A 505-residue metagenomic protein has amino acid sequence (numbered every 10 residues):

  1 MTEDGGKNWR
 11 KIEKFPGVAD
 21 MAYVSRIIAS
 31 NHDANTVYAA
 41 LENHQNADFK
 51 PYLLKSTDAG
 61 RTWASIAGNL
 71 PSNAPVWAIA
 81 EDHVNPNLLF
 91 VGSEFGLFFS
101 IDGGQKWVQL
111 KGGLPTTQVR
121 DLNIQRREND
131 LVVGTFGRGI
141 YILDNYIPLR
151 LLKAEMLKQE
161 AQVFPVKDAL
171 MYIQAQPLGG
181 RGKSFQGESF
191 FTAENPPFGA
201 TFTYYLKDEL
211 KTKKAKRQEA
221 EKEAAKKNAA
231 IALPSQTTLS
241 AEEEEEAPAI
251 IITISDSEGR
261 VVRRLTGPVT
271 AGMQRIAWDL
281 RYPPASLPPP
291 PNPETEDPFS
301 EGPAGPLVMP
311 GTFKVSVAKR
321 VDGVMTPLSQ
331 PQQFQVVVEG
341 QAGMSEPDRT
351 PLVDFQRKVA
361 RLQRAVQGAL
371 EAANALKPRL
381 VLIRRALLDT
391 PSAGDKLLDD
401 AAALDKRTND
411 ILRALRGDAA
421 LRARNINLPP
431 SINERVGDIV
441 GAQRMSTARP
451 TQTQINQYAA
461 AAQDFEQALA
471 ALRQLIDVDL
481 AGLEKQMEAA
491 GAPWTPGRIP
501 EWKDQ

Functional and structural regions predicted by a protein language model:
M1-F190, P197-A200, K207-E209: Beta-propeller blade termini and top-face loops
V37-P51, K211-S240, P291-G302: Short, conserved, GDST-rich strand-edge loop motifs in beta-rich repeat architectures
K106-V108, E258-L265: Surface-exposed loop/edge segments in extracytoplasmic proteins
L149-P177, M325-R364: Low-complexity, Pro/Ser/Thr- and charge-rich linker/hinge segments at domain boundaries
Q176-A249, R275, D348-Q363: Contiguous beta-strand segments within globular domains
I252, E294, P310-R320: Short, aromatic- and glycine-rich surface loops/edge beta-strands on solvent-exposed regions
V261-M309, Q330: Glycine-centered tight-turn motifs at strand-turn-strand junctions
V317-K319, Q332-F334, V338, R361-Q505: Mature extracytoplasmic or organellar-lumen-exposed domains after removal of signal/transit peptides
